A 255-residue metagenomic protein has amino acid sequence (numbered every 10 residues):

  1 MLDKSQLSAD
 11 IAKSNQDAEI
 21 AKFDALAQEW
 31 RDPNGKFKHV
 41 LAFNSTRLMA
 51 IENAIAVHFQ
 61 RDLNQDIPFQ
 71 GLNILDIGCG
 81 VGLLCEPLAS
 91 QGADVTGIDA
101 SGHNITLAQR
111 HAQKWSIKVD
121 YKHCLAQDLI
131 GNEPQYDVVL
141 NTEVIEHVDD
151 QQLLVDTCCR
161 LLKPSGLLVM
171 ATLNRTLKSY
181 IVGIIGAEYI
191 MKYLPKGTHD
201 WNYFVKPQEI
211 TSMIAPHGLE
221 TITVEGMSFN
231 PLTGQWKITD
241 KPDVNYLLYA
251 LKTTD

Functional and structural regions predicted by a protein language model:
M1-F37: N-terminal, positively charged/glycine-rich alpha-helical extensions of SAM-dependent methyltransferases
A42-Q70: Conserved alpha-helix/loop element of class I SAM-dependent methyltransferases that forms part of the SAM/SAH-binding
I55, F59, A112, I214: Conserved hydrophobic residues forming the short capping helix/wall of the S-adenosyl-L-methionine
D62-L177, P207, L248-K252: Conserved SAM-binding loop
V169-M191: Conserved class I S-adenosyl-L-methionine
K192-E209: Acceptor-substrate binding/catalytic loop of class I
L219-N230: Conserved S-adenosyl-L-methionine
Q235-D255: Core SAM-dependent methyltransferase catalytic element
